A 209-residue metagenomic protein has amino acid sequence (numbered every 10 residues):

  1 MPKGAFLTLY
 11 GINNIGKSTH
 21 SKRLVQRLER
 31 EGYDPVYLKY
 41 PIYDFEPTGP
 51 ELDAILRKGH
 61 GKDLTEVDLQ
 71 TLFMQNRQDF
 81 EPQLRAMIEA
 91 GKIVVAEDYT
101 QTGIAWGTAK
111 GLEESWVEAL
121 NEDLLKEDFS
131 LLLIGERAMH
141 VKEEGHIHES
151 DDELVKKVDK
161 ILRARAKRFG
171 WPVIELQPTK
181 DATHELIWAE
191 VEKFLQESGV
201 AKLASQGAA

Functional and structural regions predicted by a protein language model:
L9: Hydrophobic anchor at the beta1->P-loop junction of P-loop NTPases
I12: P-loop (Walker A) phosphate-binding loop of NTP-binding proteins
I15: ATP-binding Walker
S18: Walker A/P-loop
V25, E143-A209: NTP-dependent small-molecule kinase module
Y33-W116: ATP-dependent small-molecule kinase phosphotransfer cores that center on conserved nucleotide phosphate-binding segments
D98, G103-I161: A glycine- and Lys/Arg-enriched "phosphate-lid" helix/loop adjacent to the NTP-binding pocket of small-molecule kinases
